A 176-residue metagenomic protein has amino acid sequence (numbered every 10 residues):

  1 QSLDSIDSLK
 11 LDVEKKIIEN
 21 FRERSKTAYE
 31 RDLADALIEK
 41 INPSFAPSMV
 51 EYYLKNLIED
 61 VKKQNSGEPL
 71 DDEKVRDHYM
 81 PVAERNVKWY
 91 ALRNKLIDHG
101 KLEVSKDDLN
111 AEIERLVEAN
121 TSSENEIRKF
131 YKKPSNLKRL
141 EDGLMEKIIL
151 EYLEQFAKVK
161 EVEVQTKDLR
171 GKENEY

Functional and structural regions predicted by a protein language model:
Q1-Y176: Extended, charged alpha-helical "arm"/coiled-coil substrate-binding scaffolds, typified by the C-terminal helical
